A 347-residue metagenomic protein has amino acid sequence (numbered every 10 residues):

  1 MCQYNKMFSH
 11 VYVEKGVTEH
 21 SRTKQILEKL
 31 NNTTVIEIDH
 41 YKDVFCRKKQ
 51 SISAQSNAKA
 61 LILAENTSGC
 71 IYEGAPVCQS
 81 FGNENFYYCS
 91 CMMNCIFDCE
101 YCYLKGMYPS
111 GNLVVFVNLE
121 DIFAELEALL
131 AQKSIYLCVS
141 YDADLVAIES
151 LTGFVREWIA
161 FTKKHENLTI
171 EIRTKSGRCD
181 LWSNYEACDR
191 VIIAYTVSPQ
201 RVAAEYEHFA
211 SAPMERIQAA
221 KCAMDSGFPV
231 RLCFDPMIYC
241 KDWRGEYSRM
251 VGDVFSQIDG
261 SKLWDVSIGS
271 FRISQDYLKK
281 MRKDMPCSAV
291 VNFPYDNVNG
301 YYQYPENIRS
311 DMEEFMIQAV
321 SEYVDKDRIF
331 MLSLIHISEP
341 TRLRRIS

Functional and structural regions predicted by a protein language model:
M1-N85: Flexible, acidic/Gly-rich N-terminal and inter-domain linker regions that tether and position cofactor-handling modules
I62-N85, E100-T196: Conserved Radical SAM active-site core
C89-C99: Cysteine-centered iron-sulfur cluster-binding motifs in ferredoxin-type domains/subunits of redox enzymes
G111-V117, D142-G153, C179-S183, V191 (+3 more regions): Conserved non-cysteine loop/helix-boundary elements of the Radical SAM core domain that shape
D142-V146, K175-G177, T196-Q200, M237 (+2 more regions): Active-site beta-loop-alpha junctions enriched in small/polar residues
E205-E207, I238-W243, L263-G300, S338: Flexible glycine/acidic-rich beta-alpha junction loops that bind and position SAM and/or redox cofactors in anaerobic
R216-Y277, Y323-M331: Conserved C-terminal portion of the radical SAM core fold that forms the substrate/S-adenosylmethionine-binding
I335-S347: Single conserved hydrophobic/aromatic residue that forms the stacking wall/gate of nucleotide- or nucleobase-binding
